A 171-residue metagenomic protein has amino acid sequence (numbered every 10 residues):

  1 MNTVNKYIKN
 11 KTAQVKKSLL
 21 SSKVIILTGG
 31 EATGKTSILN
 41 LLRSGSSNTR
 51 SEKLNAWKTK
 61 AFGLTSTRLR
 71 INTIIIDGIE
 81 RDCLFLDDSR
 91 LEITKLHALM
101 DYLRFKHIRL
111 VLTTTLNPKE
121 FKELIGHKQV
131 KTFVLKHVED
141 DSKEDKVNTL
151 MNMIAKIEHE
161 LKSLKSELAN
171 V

Functional and structural regions predicted by a protein language model:
M1-V15: N-terminal pre-Walker A segment at the start of P-loop NTPase domains
K16-S22: Phosphate-binding P-loop
V24-S37: Walker A/P-loop nucleotide-binding motif
R50-R70: AAA+/P-loop NTPase substrate/partner-engagement loops
T67-E92: Conserved P-loop NTPase "ATPase switch" module shared by AAA+ and STAND
D87-K106: Conserved catalytic/switch belt of AAA+ P-loop NTPases
I108-L116: Structural recognition of the conserved hydrophobic beta-strand(s) that form the central parallel beta-sheet of P-loop
K122-D140: A short helix-turn-beta junction within AAA+ P-loop NTPase domains corresponding to the substrate/partner-engaging
